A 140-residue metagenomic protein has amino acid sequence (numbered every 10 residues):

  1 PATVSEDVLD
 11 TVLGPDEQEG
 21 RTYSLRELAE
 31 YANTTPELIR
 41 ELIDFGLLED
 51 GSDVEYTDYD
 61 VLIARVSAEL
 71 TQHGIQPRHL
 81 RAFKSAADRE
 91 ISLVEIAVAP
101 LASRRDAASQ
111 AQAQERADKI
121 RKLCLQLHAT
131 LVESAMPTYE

Functional and structural regions predicted by a protein language model:
P1-E140: Arg/Lys-rich, alpha-helical DNA-contact motif
